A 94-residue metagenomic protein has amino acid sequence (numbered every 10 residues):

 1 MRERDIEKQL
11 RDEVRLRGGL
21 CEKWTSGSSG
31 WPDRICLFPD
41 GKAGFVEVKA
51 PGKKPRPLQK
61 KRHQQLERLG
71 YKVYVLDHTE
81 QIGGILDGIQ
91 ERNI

Functional and structural regions predicted by a protein language model:
M1-I94: Catalytic phosphate/metal-binding cores of nucleic-acid and nucleotide-processing enzymes, i.e., regions that mediate
